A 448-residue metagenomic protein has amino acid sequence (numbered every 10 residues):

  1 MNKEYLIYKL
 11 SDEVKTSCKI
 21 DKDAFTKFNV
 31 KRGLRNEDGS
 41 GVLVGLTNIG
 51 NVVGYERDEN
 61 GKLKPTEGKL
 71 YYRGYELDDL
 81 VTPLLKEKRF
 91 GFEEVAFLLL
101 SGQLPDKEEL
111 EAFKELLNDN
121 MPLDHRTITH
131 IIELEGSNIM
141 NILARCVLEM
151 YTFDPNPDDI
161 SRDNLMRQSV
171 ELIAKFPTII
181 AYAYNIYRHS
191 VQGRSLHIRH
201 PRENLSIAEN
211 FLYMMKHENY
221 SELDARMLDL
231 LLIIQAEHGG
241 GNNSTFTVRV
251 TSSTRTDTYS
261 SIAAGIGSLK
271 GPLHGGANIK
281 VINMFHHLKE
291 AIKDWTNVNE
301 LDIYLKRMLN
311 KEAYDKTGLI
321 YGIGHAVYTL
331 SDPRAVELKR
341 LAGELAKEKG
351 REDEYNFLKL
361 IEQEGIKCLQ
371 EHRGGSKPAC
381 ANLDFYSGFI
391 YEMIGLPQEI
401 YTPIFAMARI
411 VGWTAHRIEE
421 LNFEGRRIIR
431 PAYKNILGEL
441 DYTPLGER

Functional and structural regions predicted by a protein language model:
M1-R448: Non-transmembrane, aqueous-exposed alpha-helical and coiled segments at domain scale
